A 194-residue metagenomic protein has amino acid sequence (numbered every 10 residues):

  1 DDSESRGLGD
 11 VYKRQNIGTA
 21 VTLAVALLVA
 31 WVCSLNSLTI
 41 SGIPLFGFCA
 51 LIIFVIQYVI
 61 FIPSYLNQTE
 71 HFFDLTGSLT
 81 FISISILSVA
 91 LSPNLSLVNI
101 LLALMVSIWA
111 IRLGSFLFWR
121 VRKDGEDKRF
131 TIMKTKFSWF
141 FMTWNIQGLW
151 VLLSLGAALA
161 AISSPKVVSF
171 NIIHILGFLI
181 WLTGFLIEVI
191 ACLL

Functional and structural regions predicted by a protein language model:
D1-Y12: Single conserved hydrophobic/aromatic residue that forms the stacking wall/gate of nucleotide- or nucleobase-binding
D10-L194: Membrane-anchoring alpha-helices and their flanking helix-loop junctions
